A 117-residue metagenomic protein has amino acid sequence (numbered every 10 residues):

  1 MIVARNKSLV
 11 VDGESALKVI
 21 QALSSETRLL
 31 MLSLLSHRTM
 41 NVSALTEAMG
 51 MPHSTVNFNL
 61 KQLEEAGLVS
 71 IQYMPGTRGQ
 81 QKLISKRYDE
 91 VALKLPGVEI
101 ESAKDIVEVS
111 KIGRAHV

Functional and structural regions predicted by a protein language model:
M1-I20: N-terminal leader segment of winged-helix/HTH proteins
S15-A16, T77-G113: Conserved segment of winged-helix/HTH DNA-binding domains
Q21-R28: Short helix-coil-helix linker/hinge
R28, H37-A44: Short capping segments at the starts of secondary-structure elements
T46-E47, E64-E65: Alpha-helical residues within the helix-turn-helix
H53-S54, K61: Key DNA-contact positions within bacterial/archaeal DNA-binding proteins
G67, Y73: Glycine-centered, phosphate/nucleic-acid-interacting loop/turn motifs that mediate DNA/RNA or nucleotide
A115-V117: Conserved small/polar residues in nucleotide/adenosyl-binding loops
